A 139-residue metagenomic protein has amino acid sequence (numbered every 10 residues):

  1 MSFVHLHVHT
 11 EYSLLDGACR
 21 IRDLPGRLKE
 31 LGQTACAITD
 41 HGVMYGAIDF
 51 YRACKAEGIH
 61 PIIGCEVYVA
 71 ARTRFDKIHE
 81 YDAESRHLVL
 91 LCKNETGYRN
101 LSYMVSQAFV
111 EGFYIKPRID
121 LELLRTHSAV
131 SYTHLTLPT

Functional and structural regions predicted by a protein language model:
M1-L135: Phosphodiester-processing cores and adjacent nucleic acid-binding clamps
